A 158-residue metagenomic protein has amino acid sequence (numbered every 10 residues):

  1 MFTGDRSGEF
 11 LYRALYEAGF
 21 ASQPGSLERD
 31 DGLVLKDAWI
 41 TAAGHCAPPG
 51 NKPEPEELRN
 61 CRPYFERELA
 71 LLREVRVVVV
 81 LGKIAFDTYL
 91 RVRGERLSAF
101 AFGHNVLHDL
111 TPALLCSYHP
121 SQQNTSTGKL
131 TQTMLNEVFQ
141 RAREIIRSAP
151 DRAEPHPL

Functional and structural regions predicted by a protein language model:
M1-S148: A polyanion-binding, active-site-adjacent surface
E144-L158: Generic C-terminal helix-cap and adjacent flexible tail
